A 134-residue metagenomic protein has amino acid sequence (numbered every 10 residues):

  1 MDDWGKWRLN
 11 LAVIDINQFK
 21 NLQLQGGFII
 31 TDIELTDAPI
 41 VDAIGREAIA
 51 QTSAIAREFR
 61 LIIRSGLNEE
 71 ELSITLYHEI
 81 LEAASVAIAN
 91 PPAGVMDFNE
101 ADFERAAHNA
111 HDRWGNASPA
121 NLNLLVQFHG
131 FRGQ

Functional and structural regions predicted by a protein language model:
D2-E71, A87-Q134: Metalloprotease/metallohydrolase-associated module, dominated by Zn2+-dependent proteases
I74-V86: Active-site recognition of the HExxH zinc-binding catalytic motif
